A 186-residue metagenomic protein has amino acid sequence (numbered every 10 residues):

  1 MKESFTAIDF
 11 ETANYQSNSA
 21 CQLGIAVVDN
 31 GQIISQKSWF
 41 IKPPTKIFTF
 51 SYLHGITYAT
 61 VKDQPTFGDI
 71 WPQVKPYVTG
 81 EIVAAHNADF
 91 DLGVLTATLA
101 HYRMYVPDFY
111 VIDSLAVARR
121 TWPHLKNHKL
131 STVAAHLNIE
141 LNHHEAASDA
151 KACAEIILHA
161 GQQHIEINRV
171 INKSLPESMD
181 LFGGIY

Functional and structural regions predicted by a protein language model:
M1, I156-Y186: Acidic two-metal-ion nuclease catalytic site recognized across multiple nuclease folds, prominently DnaQ/RNase D-T
M1-F109, P123-H124, L130-H144: Conserved non-catalytic scaffold segment of RNase H-like nuclease domains
V94, A116, A152-A154: Hydrophobic side chains within alpha-helical segments
Y110-D113, N172: Beta-strand segments within the central parallel beta-sheet cores of soluble alpha/beta enzyme folds
I112-P123: Short, flexible loop segments at boundaries between secondary-structure elements
E145-S148, I167-R169: Short, charged, surface-exposed loops that flank catalytic or proteolytic processing sites
A146-H159: Acidic, divalent-metal-coordinating active-site segment for phosphoryl/phosphodiester hydrolysis, typified by short
